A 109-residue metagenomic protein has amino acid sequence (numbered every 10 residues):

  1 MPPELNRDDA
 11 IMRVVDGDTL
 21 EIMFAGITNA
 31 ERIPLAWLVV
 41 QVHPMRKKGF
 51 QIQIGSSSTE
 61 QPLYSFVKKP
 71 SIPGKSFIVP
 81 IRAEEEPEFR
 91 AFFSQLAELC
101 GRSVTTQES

Functional and structural regions predicted by a protein language model:
P2-D9, T28-I33, W37-S109: Acidic, Ser/Thr- and proline-rich intrinsically disordered linker/docking segments of eukaryotic scaffolds
L5-R7, D16, F24: Acidic surface patches and DE-rich sequence motifs
R13-L20, L35-W37: Short, solvent-exposed coil/turn segments at beta-strand boundaries
V15, E21-M23, Q53-G55: Beta-strand residues in well-ordered beta-sheet regions across diverse protein folds
T19-E31: Short aromatic-glycine motifs in intrinsically disordered, low-complexity regions
